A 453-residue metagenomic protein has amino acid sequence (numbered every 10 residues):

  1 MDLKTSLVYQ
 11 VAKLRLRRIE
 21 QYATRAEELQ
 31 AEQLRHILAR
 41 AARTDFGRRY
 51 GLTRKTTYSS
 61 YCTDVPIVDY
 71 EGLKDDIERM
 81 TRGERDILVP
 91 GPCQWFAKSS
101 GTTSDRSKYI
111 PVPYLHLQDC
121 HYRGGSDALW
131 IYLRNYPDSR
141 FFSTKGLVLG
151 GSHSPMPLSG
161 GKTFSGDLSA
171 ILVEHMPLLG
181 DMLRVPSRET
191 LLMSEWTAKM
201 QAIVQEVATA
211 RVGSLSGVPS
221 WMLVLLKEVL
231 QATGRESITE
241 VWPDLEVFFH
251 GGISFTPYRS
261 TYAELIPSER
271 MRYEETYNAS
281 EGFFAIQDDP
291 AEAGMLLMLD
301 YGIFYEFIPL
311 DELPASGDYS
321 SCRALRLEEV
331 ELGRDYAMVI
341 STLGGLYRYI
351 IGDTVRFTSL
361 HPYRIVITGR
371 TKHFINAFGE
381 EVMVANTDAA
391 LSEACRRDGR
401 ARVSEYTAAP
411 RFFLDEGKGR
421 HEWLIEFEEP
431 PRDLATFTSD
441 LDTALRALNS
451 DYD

Functional and structural regions predicted by a protein language model:
M1-T53, Y61-V68, D76-R79, G83 (+1 more regions): Active-site glycine/GP-rich loop and adjacent strand/helix microenvironment that borders small-molecule binding pockets
E28, E32-F96, S107-V112, D119 (+2 more regions): Active-site diphosphate/adenylate-binding microenvironment
A97-T103: Conserved helicase ATPase motor motifs in RecA-like P-loop NTPase domains
D105-I110, F374-A377: Short small-residue beta-strand/loop micro-motif enriched in glycine and branched aliphatics
R106-S107, F142-T144, D244-L245, M271: Short coil/turn connectors at secondary-structure junctions
Y109-P111, L115-H121, F249, S280: Long, hydrophobic, well-ordered secondary-structure blocks that form the structural core and pocket-lining surfaces
Y122-G125, W130-S139, T144-G146, M182-P186 (+1 more regions): Extended alpha-helical, oligomerization-prone segments that build pores/tubes and scaffolds
I131-L178: Conserved AMP-binding loop of ANL adenylate-forming enzymes
